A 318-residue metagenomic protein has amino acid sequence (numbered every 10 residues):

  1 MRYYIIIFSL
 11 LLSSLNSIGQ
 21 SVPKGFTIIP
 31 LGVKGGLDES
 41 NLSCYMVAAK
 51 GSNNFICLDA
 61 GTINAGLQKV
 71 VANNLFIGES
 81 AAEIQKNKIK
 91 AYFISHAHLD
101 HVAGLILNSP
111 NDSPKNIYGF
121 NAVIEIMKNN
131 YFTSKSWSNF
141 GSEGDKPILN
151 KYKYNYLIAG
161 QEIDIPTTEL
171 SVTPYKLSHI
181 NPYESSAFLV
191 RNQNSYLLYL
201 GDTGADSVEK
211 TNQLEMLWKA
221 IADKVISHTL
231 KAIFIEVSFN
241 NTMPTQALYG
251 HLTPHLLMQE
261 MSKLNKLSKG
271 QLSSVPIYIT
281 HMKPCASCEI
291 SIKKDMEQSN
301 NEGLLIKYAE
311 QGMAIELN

Functional and structural regions predicted by a protein language model:
M1-V22: Bacterial Sec-dependent N-terminal signal peptides
V22-G25, A122-S185, N301-E316: Metallo-beta-lactamase
I28, Y45, D59, H96 (+6 more regions): Divalent metal-coordination and catalytic microenvironments
L37-F93, A103-P110, E209, Q213-A220: Pre-active-site segment of Zn-dependent metallo-hydrolases
C44, A48, Y156-I226: Catalytic core of the metallo-beta-lactamase
C57-G61, K88-D100, Y118-F120, Y199-D202 (+3 more regions): Active-site neighborhood of phospho(di)ester-bond hydrolases with catalytic His/Asp-centered motifs
G78-P147, G270: Active-site HxH/HxHxD metal-binding segment of metal-dependent hydrolases
D206-E310: Cap/insert and terminal regions of metallo-dependent hydrolase folds
